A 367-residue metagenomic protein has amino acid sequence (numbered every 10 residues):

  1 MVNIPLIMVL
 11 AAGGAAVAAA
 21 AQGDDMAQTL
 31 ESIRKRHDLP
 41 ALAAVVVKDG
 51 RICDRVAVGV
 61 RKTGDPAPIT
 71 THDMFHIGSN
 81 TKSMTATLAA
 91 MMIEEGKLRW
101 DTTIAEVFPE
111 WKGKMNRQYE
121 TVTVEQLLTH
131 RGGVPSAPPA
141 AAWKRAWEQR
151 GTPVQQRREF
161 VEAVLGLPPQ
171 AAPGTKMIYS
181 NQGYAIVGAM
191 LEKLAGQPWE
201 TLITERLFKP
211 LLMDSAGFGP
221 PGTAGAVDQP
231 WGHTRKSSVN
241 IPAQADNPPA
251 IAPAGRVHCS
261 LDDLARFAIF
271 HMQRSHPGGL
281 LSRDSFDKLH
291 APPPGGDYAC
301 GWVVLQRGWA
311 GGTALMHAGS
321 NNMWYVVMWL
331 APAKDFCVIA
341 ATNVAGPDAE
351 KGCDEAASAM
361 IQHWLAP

Functional and structural regions predicted by a protein language model:
M1-I7: Bacterial N-terminal signal peptides that target proteins for export
L10-A20: Hydrophobic h-region of N-terminal signal peptides that target proteins for export in Gram-negative bacteria
G23-I77, K97-R99, V107, K114 (+3 more regions): Short, conserved catalytic-motif segment at the N-terminal edge
A27-L30, A44, G50, H76-I104 (+3 more regions): Active-site SXXK
A57-G59, Q244-D246, V326, T342: Short clusters of small/polar residues that mark proteolytic maturation junctions
V60-K62, N116-N321: Short, surface-exposed loop or secondary-structure junction motifs that flank catalytic or metal-binding residues
R307-G312, A341-P367: Short, gly/Ser/Thr-rich active-site loops of penicillin-recognizing serine hydrolases
H317, Y325-A345: Short, well-ordered beta-strand elements
